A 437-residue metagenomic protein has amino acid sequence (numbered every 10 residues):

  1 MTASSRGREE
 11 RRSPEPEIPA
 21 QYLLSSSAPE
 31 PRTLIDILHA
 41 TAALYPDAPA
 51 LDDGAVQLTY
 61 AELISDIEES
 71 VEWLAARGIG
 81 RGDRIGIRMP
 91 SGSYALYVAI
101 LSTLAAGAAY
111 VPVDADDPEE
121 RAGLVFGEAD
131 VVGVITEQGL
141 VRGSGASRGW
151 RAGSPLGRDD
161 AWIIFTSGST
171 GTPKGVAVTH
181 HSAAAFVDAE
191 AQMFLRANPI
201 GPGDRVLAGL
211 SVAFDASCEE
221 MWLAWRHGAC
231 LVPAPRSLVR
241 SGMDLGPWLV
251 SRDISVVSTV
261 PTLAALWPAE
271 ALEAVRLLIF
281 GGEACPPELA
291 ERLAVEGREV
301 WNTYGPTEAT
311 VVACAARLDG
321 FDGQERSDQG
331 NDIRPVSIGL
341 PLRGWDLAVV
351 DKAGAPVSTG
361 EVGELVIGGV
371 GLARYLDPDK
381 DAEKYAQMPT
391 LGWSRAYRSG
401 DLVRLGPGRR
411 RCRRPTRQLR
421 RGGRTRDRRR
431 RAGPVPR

Functional and structural regions predicted by a protein language model:
M1-A184, L195-P199, G228, D401-R437: Carrier-protein-dependent adenylate-forming modules in NRPS/ANL systems
P19, E72, R81-R84, C285 (+2 more regions): Core catalytic subdomain of AMP-forming adenylate-forming
D66, F186-A189, W248, K384 (+1 more regions): Generic alpha-helical secondary-structure signal
A95, A108-L124, G149-T359, E364-L372 (+1 more regions): Motif- and composition-driven signal specific to adenylation
L96, S241, D379-E383: PAS/Per-ARNT-Sim sensory domains
